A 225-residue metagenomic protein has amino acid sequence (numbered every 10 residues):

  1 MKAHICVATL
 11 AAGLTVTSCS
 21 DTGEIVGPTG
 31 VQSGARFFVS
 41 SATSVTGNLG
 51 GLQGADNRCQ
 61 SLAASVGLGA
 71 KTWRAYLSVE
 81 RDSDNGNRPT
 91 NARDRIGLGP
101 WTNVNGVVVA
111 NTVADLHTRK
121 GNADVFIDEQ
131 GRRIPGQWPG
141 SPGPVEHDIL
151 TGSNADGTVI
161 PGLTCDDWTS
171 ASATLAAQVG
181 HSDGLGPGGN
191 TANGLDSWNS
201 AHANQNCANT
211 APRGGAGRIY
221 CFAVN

Functional and structural regions predicted by a protein language model:
M1-A8: Bacterial N-terminal signal peptides that target proteins for export
T15-S18: C-terminal motif of bacterial Sec signal peptides marking the signal peptidase cleavage site
D21-N225: Secreted/extracellular ectodomain signature
